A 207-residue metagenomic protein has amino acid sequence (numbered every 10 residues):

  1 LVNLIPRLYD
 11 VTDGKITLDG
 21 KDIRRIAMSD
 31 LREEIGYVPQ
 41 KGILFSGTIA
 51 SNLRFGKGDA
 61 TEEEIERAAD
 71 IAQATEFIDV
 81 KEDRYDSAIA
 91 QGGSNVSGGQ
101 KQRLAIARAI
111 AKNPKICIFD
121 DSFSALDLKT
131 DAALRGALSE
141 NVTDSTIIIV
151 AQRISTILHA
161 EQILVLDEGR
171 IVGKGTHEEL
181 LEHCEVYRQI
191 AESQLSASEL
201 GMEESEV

Functional and structural regions predicted by a protein language model:
I5-P6: Helix-to-loop junction immediately C-terminal to a conserved catalytic motif
T12-G20, R25, R32, A50-Q91 (+2 more regions): ABC ATPase nucleotide-binding domain helical subdomain, centered on the C-loop/LSGGQ "ABC signature"
T17, D22, T75-L104, S122 (+2 more regions): ABC-fold ATPase nucleotide-binding domain signature/coupling loops
S29, I35-P39, I148: ABC nucleotide-binding domain signature
I71, V80-R84, K129, G136 (+3 more regions): C-terminal portion of ABC ATPase nucleotide-binding domains
S97-G98, L104-A109, A133, I149: ABC ATPase nucleotide-binding domain "signature" region
A111-K115, D144: A short, proline-enriched helix->beta-strand linker immediately N-terminal to the Walker B motif in ABC-type P-loop
C117-D120: Catalytic Walker B motif of ABC-type/P-loop ATPase nucleotide-binding domains
